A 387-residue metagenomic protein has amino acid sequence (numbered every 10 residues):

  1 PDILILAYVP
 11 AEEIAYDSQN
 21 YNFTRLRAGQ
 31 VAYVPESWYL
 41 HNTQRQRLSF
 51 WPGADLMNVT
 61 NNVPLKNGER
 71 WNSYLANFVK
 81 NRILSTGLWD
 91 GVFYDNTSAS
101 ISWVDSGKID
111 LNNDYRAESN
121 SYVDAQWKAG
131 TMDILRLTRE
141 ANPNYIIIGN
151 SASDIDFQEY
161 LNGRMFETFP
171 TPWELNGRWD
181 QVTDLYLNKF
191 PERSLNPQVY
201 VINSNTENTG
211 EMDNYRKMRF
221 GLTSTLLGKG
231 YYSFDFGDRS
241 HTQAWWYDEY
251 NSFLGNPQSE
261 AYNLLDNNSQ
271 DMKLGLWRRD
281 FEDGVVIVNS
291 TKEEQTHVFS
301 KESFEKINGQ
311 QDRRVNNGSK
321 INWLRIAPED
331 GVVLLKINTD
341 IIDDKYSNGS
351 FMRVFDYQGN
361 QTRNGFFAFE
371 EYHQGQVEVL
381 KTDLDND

Functional and structural regions predicted by a protein language model:
P1-N338: Glycan-processing catalytic domains of CAZymes
H41, V288, F355, T382-L384: Hydrophobic alpha-helical segments, especially N-terminal targeting/anchoring helices
T86, Y346-S347, Y372: Short, low-complexity cationic-aromatic patches
T339-F355: An edge-strand/N-cap motif at the start of beta-rich repeat modules
T339-I341, V377-N386: Beta-propeller blade termini
S350, F366-L380: Repeat-based blade/solenoid architectures
Y357-G359: Short loop/turn segments that connect beta-strands within beta-propeller blades
T362-R363: A structural motif specific to WD40 beta-propellers
